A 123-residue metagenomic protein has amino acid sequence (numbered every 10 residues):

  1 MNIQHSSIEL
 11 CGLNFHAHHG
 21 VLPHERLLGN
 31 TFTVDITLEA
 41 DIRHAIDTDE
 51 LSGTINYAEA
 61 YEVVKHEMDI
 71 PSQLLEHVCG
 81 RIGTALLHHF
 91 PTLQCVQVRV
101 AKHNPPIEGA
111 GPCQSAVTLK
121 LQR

Functional and structural regions predicted by a protein language model:
M1-R123: N-terminal, polar/charged subdomain of small-to-medium soluble alpha/beta proteins
